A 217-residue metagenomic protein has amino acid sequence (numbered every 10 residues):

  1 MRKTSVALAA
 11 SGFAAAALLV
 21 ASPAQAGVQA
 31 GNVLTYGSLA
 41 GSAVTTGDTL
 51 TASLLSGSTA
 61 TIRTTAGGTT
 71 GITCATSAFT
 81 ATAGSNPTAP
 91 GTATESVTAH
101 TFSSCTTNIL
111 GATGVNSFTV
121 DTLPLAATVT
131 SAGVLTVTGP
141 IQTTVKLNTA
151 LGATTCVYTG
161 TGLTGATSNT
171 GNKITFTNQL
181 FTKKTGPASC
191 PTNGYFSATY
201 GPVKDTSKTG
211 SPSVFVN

Functional and structural regions predicted by a protein language model:
M1-A26: Secretory targeting and sorting signals
A7, A17-L18, V33, S38 (+7 more regions): Acidic/proline-rich low-complexity IDRs
L8-A10, T113, T128, T199: Intrinsic disorder/low-complexity segments
Q25-A89, K183-N217: N-terminal segment immediately downstream of the Sec signal-peptide cleavage site in secreted/extracellular proteins
L50-S58, T128, G133-T164, N172-T175 (+3 more regions): Surface-exposed, low-hydrophobicity beta-strand/loop segments enriched in small/polar/acidic residues
G67-N169: Predominantly extracellular/secreted and cell-surface proteins with exposed, flexible low-complexity segments
